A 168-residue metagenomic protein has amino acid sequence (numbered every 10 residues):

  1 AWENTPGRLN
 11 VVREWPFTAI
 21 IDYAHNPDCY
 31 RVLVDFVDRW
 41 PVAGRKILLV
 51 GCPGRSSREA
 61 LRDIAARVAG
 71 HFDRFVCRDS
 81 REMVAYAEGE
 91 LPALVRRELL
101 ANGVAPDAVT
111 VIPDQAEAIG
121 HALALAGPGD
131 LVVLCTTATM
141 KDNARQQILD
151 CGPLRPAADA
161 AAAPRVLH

Functional and structural regions predicted by a protein language model:
A1-H168: ATP-dependent carboxylate-amine ligase
